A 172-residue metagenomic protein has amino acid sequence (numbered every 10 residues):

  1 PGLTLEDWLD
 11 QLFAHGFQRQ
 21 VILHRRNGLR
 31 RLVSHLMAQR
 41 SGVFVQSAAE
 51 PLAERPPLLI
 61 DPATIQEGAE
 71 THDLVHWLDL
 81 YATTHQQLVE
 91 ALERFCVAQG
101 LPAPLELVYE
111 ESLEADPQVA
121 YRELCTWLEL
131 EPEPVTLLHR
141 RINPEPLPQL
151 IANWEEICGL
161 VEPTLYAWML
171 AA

Functional and structural regions predicted by a protein language model:
P1-R94, S112, Q118-E133: PAPS-dependent sulfotransferase catalytic domain
L3, Y81-T84, P104, L138-E145 (+1 more regions): Extended, non-catalytic scaffold segments that flank or surround catalytic motifs
F44, G100, T136-L137: Short linear functional motifs in flexible/disordered or boundary regions
T71, V75, A103, A115 (+2 more regions): Generic detection of intrinsically disordered/low-complexity segments and helix-coil linkers/edges
C96-A103: A short helix-to-beta-strand connector/capping loop
L107: Hydrophobic residues at beta-strand termini and immediately following loops that shape nucleotide-binding pockets
E129, E133-A172: C-terminal accessory extensions appended to soluble enzyme cores
